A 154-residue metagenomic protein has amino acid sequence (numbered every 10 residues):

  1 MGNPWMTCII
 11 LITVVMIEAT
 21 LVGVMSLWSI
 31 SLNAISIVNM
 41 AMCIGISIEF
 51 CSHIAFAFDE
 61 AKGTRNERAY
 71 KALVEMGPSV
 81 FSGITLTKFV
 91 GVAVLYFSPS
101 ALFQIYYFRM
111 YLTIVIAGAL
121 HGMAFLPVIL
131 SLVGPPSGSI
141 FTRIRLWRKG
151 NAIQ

Functional and structural regions predicted by a protein language model:
M1-Q154: Membrane-embedded transmembrane helical bundles of large multi-pass transporters/channels
